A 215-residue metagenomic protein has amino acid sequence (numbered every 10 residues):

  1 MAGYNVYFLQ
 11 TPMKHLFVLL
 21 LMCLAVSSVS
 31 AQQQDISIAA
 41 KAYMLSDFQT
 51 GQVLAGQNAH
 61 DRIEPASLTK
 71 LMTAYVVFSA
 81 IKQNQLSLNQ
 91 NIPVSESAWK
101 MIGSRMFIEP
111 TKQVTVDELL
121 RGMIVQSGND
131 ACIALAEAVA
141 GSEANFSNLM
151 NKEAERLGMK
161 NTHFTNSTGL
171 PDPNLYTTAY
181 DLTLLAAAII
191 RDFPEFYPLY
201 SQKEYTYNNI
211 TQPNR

Functional and structural regions predicted by a protein language model:
A2, L9-L16: Positively charged n-region of N-terminal signal peptides that target proteins for export
L16-A25: Sec-dependent N-terminal signal peptides
Q32-G56: A short, well-structured edge-of-sheet supersecondary motif
Q34-A40, V116, S142-R215: Penicillin-recognizing serine hydrolase domain
G51, E64-I92, L182: Active-site SXXK
Q52-A59, N129, I133: Acidic/histidine-rich, surface-exposed loop or edge segments in extracytoplasmic proteins
S67, Q83-M106, S201-T211: Short, glycine/proline-biased beta-turn/loop segments that scaffold the active-site neighborhood
K100-C132, N214-R215: Conserved catalytic neighborhood of penicillin-recognizing serine enzymes
